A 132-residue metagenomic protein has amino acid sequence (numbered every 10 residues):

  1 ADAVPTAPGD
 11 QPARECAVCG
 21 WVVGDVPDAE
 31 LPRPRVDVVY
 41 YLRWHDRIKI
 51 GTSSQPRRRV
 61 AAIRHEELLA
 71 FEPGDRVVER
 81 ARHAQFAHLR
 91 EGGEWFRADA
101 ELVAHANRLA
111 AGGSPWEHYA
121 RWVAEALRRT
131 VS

Functional and structural regions predicted by a protein language model:
A1-S132: Non-catalytic accessory segments flanking enzymatic or RNA/DNA-binding domains
